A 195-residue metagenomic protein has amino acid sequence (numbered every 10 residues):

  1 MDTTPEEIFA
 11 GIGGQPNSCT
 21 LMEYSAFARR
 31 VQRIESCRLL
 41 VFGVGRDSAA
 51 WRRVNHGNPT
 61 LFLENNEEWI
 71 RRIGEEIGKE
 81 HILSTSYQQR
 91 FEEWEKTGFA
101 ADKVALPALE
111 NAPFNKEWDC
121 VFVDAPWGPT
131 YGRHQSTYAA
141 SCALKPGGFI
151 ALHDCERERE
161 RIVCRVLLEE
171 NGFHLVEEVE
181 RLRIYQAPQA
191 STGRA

Functional and structural regions predicted by a protein language model:
M1-S36, V121, A125-P129: Glycine-rich phosphate-binding "P-loop"
G11, R30, E76, V166-L167: Residues that form generic nucleotide/phosphate-binding pockets
S18-W94: SAM cofactor-binding core of SAM-dependent methyltransferases, primarily the Rossmann-like beta-alpha-beta module
C19-E23, G43, A101, Y131-S136: Soluble or luminal CAZymes and related metallo-dependent hydrolases
Y24-R29, D47-S48, L106-N111, Q135-A139 (+1 more regions): A generic local structural motif
V31, W94-T97, V104-K116: Short amphipathic alpha-helix with an adjacent loop that forms part of the alpha/beta core around
E92-A101, P129-Y131: Short, flexible/disordered intra-domain loops and linkers
F114, C120-F122, P126-A195: C-terminal substrate-binding/active-site "lid" region of AdoMet-derived donor-dependent transferases
